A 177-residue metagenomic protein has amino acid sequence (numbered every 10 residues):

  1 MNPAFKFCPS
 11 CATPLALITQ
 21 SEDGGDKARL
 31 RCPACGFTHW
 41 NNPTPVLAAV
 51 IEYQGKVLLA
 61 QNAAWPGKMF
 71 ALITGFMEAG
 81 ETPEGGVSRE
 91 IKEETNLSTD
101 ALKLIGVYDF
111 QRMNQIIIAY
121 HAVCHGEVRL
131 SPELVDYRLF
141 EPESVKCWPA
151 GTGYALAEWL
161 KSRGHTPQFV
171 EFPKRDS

Functional and structural regions predicted by a protein language model:
N2-A49: Acidic, metal-coordinating catalytic segment for phosphate/diphosphate chemistry, firing primarily on the Nudix
L17-T19, L97-G106: A short coil-to-beta-strand element that immediately follows conserved catalytic motifs
P45-L47, G55, I116-I118, V135: Change "...and in nucleic-acid phosphodiester-cleaving endonucleases..." to "...and in nucleic-acid processing enzymes
V46, E52-E93: Conserved Nudix-box catalytic region and its N-terminal flanking loop in Nudix hydrolases and closely related
Y108-R129, P142, W159-L160: Active-site-adjacent beta-strand/loop module that shapes the phosphate/pyrophosphate-binding cleft
L130-K161: NUDIX/MutT-family hydrolases
E158-S177: Charged phosphate-binding loop/patch that engages nucleotide di/tri-phosphates or the phosphate backbone of nucleic
